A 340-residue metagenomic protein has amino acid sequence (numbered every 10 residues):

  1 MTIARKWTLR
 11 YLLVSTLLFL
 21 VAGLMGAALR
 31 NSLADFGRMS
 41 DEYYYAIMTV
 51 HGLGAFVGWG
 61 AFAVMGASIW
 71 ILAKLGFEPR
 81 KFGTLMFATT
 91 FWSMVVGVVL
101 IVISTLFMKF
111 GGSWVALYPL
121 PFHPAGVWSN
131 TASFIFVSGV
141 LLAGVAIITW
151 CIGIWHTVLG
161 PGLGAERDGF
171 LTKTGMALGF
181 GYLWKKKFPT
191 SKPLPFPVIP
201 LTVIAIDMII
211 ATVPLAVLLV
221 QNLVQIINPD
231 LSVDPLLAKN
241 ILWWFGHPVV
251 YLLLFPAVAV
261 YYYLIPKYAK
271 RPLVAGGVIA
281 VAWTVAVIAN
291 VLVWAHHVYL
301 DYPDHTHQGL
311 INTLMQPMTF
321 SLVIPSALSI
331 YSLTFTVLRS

Functional and structural regions predicted by a protein language model:
M1, E166-K192, S340: Membrane-interfacial, low-structure loops and terminal tails that flank and connect transmembrane helices in multi-pass
M1-T8: N-terminal juxtamembrane segment and adjoining first transmembrane helix
T8-A34, E42-P119, N130-L159, L171-F180 (+4 more regions): Hydrophobic cores of alpha-helical transmembrane segments in multi-pass integral membrane proteins
R38, D301-H307: Membrane-interface helix termini and inter-helical loops of multi-pass transporters
L120-A125: Short, membrane-exposed interhelical loops at transmembrane-helix boundaries
P161-G164: Short amphipathic alpha-helical interaction elements and helix-loop-helix interfaces that mediate dimerization
L273: Solvent-exposed interhelical
H305-T319: Non-cytosolic membrane-interface motifs at loop->transmembrane helix junctions
